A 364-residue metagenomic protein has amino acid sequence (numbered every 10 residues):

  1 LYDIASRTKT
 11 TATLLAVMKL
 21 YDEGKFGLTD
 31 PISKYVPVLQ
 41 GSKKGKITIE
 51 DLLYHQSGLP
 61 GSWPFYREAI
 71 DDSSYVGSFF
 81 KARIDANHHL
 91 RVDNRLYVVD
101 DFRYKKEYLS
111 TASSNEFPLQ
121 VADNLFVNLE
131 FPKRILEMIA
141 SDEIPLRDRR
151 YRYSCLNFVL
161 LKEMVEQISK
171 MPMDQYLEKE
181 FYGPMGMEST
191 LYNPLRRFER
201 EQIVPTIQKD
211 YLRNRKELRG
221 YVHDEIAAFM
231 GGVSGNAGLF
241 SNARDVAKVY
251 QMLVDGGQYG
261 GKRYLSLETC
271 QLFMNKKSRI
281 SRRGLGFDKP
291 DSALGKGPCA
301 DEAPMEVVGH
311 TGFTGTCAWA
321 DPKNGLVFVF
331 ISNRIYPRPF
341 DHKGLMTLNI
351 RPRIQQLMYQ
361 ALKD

Functional and structural regions predicted by a protein language model:
L1, F273, A303-V308, G315: Short, P/G- and charge-enriched loop/turn segments at secondary-structure junctions
L1, L28, V121-L136, A318-D321 (+1 more regions): A short, well-structured edge-of-sheet supersecondary motif
L1-I4, K25-G27, L136-A140, I144 (+2 more regions): Short, conserved catalytic-motif segment at the N-terminal edge
L1-Y54, I144-N157, S234-A237: Short active-site loop at a secondary-structure junction that contains or immediately precedes the catalytic residue(s)
V17, V249-Y250, M358: Hydrophobic "lid"/C-terminal helical patch of Rossmann-like NAD(P)-dependent dehydrogenase/epimerase domains
K44-M305: Short, surface-exposed loop or secondary-structure junction motifs that flank catalytic or metal-binding residues
H310-D364: Structured C-terminal helix/loop/strand segments within mature extracytoplasmic catalytic/sensor domains
